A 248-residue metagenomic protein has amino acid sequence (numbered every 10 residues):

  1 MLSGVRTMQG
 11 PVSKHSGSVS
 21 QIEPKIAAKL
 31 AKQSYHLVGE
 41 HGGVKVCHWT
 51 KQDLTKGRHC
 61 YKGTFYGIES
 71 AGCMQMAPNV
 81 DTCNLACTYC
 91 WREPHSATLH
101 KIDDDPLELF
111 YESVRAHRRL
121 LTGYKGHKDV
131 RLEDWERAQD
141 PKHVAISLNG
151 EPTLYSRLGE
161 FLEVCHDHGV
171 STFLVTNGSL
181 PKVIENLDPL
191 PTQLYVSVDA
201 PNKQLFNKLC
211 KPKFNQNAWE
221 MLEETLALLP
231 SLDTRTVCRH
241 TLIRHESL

Functional and structural regions predicted by a protein language model:
M1-Y89, E93-R119: Flexible, acidic/Gly-rich N-terminal and inter-domain linker regions that tether and position cofactor-handling modules
E108-A138, K142: Short Fe-S-cluster ligation motifs
K128-L248: Conserved AdoMet/S-adenosylmethionine-binding subsite of the radical SAM
